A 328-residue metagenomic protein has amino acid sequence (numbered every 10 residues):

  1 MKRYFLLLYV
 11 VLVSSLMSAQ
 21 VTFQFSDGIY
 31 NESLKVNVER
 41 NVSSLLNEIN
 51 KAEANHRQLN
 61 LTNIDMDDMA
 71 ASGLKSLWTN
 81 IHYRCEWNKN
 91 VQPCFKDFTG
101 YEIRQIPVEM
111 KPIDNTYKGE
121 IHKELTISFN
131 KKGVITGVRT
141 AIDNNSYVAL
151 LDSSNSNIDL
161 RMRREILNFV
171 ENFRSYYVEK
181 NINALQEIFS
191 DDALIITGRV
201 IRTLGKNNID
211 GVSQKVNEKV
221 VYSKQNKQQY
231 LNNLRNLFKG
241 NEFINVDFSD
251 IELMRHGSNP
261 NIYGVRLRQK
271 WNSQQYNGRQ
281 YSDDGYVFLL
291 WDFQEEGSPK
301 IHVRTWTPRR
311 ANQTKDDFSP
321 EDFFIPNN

Functional and structural regions predicted by a protein language model:
M1-Q24: Bacterial Sec-dependent N-terminal signal peptides
S18-Q20, A141-S146, T197, T203-I209: Short, compositionally biased low-complexity segments
A19-A54, V134-E179, E187: Short, low-complexity N-terminal intrinsically disordered segments enriched in polar/charged residues
Q20-T22, D27, D68-S128, I209-R279: Surface-exposed, charged secondary-structure patches
S33, V38, W87-N88, K132-V138 (+2 more regions): A broad structural signal for short, well-ordered beta-strand segments within beta-sheet-rich domains
E39-W78, K180-N208: Short, well-ordered alpha-helical segments enriched in acidic and aromatic residues
P107, K111, N115-M162, S258-R266 (+1 more regions): Short beta-strand edge/turn micro-motifs at domain boundaries
Y176-L185, F189-D192, D317-N328: Compositionally biased, intrinsically disordered linkers/stalks adjacent to structured regions
